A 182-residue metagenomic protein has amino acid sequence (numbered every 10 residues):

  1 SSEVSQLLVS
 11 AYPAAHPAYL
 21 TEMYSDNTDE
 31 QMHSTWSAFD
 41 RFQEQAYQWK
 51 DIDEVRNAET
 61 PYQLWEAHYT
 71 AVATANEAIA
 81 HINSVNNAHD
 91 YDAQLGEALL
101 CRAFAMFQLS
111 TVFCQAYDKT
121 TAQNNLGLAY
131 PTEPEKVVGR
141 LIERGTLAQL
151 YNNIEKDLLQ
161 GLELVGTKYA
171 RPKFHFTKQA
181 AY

Functional and structural regions predicted by a protein language model:
S1-T28: Acidic, glycine-rich segments characteristic of secretory precursors and extracytoplasmic regions
Y19-Q43: N-terminal, post-signal-peptide region of Sec/Tat-exported proteins
Y24-H33, Q115-N124, T167-A180: Short, surface-exposed recognition loops and adjoining beta-strand edges that mediate ligand/DNA contacts, enriched
F42-F113, L141, G145, Q160-P172: Conserved, well-structured interaction surfaces
H68, G96, L128, T177-Q179: Start-of-helix signal in alpha-solenoid helical-repeat scaffolds, especially tetratricopeptide repeats
A71-I79, Y130-P131, Q179-Y182: Well-ordered alpha-helical segments within folded domains of soluble proteins
V112-N152, K156: Short coil/linker segments at helix-helix boundaries
A148-Y182: Internal metal/ion-chelating core segments
